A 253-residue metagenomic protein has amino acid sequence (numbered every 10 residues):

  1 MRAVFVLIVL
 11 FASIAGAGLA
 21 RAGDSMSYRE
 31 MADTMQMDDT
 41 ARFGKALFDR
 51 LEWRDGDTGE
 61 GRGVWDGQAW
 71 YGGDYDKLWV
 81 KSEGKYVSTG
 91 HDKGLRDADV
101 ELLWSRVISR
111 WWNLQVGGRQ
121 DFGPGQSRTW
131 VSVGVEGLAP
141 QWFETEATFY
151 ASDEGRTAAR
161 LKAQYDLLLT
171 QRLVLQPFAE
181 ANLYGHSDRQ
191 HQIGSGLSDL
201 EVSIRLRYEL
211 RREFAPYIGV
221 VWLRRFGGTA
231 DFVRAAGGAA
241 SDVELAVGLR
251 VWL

Functional and structural regions predicted by a protein language model:
A20-K93, S105-R106, L245: Outer-membrane beta-barrel initiation region
R42-G44, G61-W65, G94-V100, S127-V131 (+3 more regions): Residues that define the transmembrane beta-barrel architecture of outer-membrane proteins
R50, V80-G84, V116-Q120, A147-A151 (+2 more regions): Transmembrane beta-barrel strands of outer-membrane/channel proteins
Y71-G73, R106, G137, A151 (+3 more regions): Residue-level signature of outer-membrane beta-barrel architecture
Y75-V80, R110-L114, Q141-T145, T170-L175 (+1 more regions): Repeated loop/turn-to-beta-strand initiation elements of outer-membrane beta-barrel proteins
E83-G90, Q120, S132, A147-F149 (+2 more regions): Extracellular loop and loop/strand-boundary signature of outer-membrane beta-barrel proteins
S127-R189: Detector for outer-membrane/organellar transmembrane beta-barrel domains, recognizing the amphipathic beta-strand
I204-E209, A240-L253: Outer-membrane beta-barrel "beta-signal"
